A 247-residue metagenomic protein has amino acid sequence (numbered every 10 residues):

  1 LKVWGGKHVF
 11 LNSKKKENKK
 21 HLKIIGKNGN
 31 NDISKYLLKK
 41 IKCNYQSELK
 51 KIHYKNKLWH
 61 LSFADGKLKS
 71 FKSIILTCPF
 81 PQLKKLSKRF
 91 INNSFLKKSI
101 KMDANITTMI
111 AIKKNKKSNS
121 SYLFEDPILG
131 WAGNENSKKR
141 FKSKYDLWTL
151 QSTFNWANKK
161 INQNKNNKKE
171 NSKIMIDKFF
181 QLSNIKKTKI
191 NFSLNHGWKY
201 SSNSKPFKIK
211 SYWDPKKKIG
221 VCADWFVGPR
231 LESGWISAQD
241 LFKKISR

Functional and structural regions predicted by a protein language model:
L1-V9: N-terminal FAD cofactor-binding segment of flavoenzymes
L11-L38, Q163-I174: Short beta-strand to alpha-helix junction loop
Y45-H60: A conserved short coil-to-beta-strand element within the FAD-binding core of flavoproteins
F63-G66: Glycine-centered tight beta-turn/hairpin loop motif at sheet-sheet or coil-to-beta transitions
L68-S120, I185: Central helical "cap/lid" subdomain
M109-K165, E170-L182: Active-site substrate-recognition segment that forms the wall of the catalytic cavity or substrate channel
I176-K217: Flavin (FAD/FMN) cofactor-binding core of flavoprotein oxidoreductases
K210-F242: Short FAD-binding loop at a beta-strand-to-alpha-helix junction that anchors the flavin cofactor in diverse
